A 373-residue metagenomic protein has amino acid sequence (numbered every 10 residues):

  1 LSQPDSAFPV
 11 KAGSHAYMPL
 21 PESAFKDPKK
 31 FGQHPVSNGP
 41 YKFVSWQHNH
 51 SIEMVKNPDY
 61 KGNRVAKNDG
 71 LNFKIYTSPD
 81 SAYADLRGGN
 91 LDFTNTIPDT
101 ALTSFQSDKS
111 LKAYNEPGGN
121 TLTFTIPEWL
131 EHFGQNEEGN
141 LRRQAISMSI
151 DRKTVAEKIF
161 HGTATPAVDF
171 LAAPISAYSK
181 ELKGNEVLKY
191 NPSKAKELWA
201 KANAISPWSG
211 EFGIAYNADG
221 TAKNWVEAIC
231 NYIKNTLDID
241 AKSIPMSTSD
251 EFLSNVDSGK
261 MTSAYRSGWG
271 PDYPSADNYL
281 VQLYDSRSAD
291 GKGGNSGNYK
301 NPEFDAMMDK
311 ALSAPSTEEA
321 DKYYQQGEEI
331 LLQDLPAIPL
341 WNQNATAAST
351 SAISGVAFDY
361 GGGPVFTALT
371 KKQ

Functional and structural regions predicted by a protein language model:
S2-A66, G70: Gly/Pro-rich hinge or "lid" segments in bacterial periplasmic/extracellular proteins
Q3-Y17, N38, T125, G134-N136 (+1 more regions): A structural "hinge/loop" feature
G32, P58-S104: Ligand-site clamp/hinge motif
S37, R64-D69, P192-G213: Immediate post-signal peptide segment of exported/extracytoplasmic ligand-binding proteins
G39-P40, N68-G70, G119-V168, G210-G220 (+1 more regions): Alpha-helical secondary-structure segments
Y41, P166-A202, D219-N224: Structural transition elements
Q47, I150-Y178, T221-N231, S254-Q373: Detector for C-terminal structural segments
D80-D92, S104-D108, L141, E227-T236 (+1 more regions): Short helices/loops that flank or line small-molecule/ion binding pockets
